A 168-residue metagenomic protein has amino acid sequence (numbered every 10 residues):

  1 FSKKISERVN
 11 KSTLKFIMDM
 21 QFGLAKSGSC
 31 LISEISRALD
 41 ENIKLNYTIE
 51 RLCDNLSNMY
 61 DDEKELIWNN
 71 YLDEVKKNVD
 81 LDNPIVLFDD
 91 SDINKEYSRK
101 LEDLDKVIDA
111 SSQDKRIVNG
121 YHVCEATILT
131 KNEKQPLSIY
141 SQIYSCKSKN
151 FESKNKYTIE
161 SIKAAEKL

Functional and structural regions predicted by a protein language model:
F1-L168: Conserved, well-structured functional cores that handle cations and Mg-NTP chemistry
